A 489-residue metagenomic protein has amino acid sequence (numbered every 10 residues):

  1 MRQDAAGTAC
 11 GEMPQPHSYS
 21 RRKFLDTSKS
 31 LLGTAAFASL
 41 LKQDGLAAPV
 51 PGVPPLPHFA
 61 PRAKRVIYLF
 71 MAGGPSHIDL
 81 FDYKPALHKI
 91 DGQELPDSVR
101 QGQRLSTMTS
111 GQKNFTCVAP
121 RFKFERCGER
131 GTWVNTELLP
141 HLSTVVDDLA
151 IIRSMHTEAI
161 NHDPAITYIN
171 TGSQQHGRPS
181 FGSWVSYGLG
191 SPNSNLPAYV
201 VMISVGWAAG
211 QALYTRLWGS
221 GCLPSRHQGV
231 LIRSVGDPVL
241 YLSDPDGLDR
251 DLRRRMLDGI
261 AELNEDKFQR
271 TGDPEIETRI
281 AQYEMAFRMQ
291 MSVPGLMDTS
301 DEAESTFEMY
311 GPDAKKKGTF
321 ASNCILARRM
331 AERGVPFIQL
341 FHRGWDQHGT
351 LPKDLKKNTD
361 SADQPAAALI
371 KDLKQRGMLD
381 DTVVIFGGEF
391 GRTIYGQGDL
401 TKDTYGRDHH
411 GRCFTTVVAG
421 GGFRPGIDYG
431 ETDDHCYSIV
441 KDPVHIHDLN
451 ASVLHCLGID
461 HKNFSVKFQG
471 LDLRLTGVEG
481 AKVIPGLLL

Functional and structural regions predicted by a protein language model:
R2-L489: Ligand-binding pockets and gating/stacking loops
